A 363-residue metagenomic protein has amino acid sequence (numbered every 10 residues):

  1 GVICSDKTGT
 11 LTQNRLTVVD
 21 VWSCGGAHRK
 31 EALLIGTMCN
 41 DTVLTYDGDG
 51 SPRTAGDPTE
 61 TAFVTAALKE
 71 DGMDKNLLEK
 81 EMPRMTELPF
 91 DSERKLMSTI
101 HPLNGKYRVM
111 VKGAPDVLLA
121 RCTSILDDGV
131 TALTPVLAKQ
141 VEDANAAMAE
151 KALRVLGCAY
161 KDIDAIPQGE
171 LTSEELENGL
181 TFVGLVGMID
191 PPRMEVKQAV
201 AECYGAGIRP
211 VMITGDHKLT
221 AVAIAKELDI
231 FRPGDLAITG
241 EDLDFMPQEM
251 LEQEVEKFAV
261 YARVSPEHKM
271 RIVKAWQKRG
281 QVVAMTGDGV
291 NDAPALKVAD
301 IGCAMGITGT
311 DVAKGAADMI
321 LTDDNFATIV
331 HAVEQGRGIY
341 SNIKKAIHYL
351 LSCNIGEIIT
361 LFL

Functional and structural regions predicted by a protein language model:
G1-L363: Conserved cytosolic headpiece of P-type ATPases
